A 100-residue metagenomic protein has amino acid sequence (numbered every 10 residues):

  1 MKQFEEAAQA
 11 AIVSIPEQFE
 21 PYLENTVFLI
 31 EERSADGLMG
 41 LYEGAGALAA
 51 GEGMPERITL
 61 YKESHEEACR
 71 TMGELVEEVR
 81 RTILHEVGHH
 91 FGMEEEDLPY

Functional and structural regions predicted by a protein language model:
M1-E5: Arg/Lys-rich, positively charged N-terminal/basic patches that mediate binding to nucleic acids
E6-A7, I12-T59, G73: Auxiliary, metal-adjacent structural segments of Zn-dependent hydrolase domains
I15, H85, L98: Divalent metal-coordination and catalytic microenvironments
Q18, T82, E86-H90: Short alpha-helical functional segments enriched in proximate histidine and acidic residues
E43-R80, H90-Y100: Active-site scaffold of zinc-dependent metalloenzymes
